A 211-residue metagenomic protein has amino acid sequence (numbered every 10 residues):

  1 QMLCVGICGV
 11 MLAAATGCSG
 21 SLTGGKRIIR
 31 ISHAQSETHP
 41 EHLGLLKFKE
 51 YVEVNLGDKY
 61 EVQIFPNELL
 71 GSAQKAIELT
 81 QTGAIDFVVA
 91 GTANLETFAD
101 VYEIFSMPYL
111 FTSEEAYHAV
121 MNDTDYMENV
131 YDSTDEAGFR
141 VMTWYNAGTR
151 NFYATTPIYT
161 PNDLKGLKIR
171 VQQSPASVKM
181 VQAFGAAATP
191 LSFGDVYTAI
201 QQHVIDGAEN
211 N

Functional and structural regions predicted by a protein language model:
Q1-I28: Short, low-complexity disordered leader/linker segments with a strong preference for bacterial N-terminal type II
C18-H33, L46, E53-E61, D135 (+2 more regions): Immediate post-signal peptide segment of exported/extracytoplasmic ligand-binding proteins
R30-K47, P66-G71: Extracytoplasmic "Venus flytrap"
Q35-T38, I64-N67, A116-V120, G166-L167: Second-shell loop/turn segments in exported
K49-E53, G91-A187: Contiguous mixed-secondary-structure segments that line small-molecule binding/active-site clefts of soluble domains
V62-G71, I169-V171, A186-A199: Short beta-strand-to-loop elements that line the ligand-binding cleft of bilobed periplasmic-binding protein-like
F65-M107, E128-V130, F152-T155, A199 (+1 more regions): Pocket-flanking alpha-helical
A176-V178, A187-N211: Pocket-lining segment of extracytoplasmic ligand-binding domains
